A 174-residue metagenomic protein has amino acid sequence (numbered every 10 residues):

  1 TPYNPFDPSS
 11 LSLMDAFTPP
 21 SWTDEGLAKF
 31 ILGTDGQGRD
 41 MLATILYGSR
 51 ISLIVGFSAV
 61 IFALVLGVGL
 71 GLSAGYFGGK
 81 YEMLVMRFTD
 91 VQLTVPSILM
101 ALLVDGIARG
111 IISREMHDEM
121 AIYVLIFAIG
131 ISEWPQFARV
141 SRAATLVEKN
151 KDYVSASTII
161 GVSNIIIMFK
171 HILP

Functional and structural regions predicted by a protein language model:
T1-V68, S73, K80, T94 (+2 more regions): Gly/Trp-centered helix-boundary motif
P8-L11, L53-F57, R109, I122-V124 (+1 more regions): Short, functional N-terminal and low-complexity linear motifs
S12-L13, T89, A128, I167: Residue-level detector of alpha-helical transmembrane segments in integral membrane proteins
I31, M41, F62, L66-G67 (+4 more regions): Generic hydrophobic transmembrane alpha-helix motif, especially the helices
R39-I54, S58, G78-M86, L146-N150 (+1 more regions): Amphipathic cytosolic juxtamembrane alpha-helices at the membrane-cytosol interface of multi-pass membrane transporters
G71, A101, V154-S155: Interfacial helix-capping/hinge residues at the ends of transmembrane alpha-helices
